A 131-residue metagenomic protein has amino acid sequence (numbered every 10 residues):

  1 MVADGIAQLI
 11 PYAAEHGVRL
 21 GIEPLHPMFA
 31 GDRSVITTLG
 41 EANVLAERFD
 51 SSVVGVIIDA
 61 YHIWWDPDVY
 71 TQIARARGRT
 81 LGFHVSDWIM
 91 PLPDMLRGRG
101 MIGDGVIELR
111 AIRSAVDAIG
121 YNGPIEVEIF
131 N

Functional and structural regions predicted by a protein language model:
M1-G55, W65-P67: Active-site acidic/histidine proton-transfer and metal-coordination neighborhood in alpha/beta enzyme cores
D32-N43, S52, H62-N122, F130-N131: Gly/Pro-rich active-site loop or hairpin
